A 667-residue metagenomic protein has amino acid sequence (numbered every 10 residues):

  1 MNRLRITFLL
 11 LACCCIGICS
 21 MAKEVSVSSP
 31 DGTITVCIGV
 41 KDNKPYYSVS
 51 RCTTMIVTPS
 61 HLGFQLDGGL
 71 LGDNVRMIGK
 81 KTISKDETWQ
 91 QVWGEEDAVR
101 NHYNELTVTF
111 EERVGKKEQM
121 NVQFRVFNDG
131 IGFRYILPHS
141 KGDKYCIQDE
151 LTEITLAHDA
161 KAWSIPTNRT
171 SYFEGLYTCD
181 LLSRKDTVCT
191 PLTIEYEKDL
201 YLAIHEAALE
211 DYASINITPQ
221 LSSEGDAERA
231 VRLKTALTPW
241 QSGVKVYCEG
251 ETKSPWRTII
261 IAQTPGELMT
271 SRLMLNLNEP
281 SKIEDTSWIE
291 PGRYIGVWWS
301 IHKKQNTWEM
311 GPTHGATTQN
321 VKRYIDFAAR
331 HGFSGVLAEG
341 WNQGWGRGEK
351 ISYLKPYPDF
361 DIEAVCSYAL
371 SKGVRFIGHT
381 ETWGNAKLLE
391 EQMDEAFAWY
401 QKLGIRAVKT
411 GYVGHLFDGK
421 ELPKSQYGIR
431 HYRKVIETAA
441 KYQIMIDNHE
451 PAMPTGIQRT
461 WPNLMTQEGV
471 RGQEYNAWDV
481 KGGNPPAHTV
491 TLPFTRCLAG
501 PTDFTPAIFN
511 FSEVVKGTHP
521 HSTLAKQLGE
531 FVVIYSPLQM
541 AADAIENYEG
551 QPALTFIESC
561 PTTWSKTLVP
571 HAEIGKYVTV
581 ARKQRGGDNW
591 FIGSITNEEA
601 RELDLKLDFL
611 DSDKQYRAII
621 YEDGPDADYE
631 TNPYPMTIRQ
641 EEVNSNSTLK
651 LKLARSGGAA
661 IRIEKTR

Functional and structural regions predicted by a protein language model:
M1-E24: Bacterial Sec-dependent N-terminal signal peptides
E24-I283, P635: N-terminal accessory beta-strand-rich subdomains and adjacent acidic, glycine-rich linkers that precede catalytic cores
V108, D543-F591, I595, D626-N632: Glycan-recognition and catalytic regions of carbohydrate-active enzymes
Y135, A328, G411, I446 (+3 more regions): Conserved, mostly hydrophobic/aromatic
C248-H331, G335: An acidic-aromatic substrate-binding cleft motif
E339-V514, T518-H519: Aromatic- and carboxylate-enriched substrate-binding clefts and catalytic-loop regions of carbohydrate-active enzymes
E573-Y616, A659-R662: Carbohydrate-binding surface patches
Q640-R667: C-terminal beta-strand-rich structural cap/linker in extracellular carbohydrate-active enzymes
